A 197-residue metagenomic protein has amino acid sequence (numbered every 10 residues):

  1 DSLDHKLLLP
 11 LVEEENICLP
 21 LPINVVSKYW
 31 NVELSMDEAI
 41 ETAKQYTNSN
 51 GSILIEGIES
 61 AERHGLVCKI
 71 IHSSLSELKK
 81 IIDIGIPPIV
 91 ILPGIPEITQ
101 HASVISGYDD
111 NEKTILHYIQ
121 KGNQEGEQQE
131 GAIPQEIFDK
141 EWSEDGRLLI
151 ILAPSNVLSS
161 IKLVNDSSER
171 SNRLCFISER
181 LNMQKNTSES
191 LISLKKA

Functional and structural regions predicted by a protein language model:
D1, Y108-A197: Noncatalytic regulatory segments and standalone regulatory/sensor domains
D1-L3, V32-E38, S52-I55, L78-K80 (+1 more regions): Short amphipathic alpha-helical segments, especially helix-boundary/capping motifs
D1-S49, G94, N111, S171-S190 (+1 more regions): Active-site-adjacent structural segments surrounding the nucleophilic cysteine of cysteine proteases and isopeptidases
P10-L19, N31, Y46-I53, I70 (+4 more regions): Extracytoplasmic/periplasmic, Sec-exported soluble proteins
L19-S27, M36-I40, L54-I58, L75 (+4 more regions): Extracytoplasmic/secreted envelope proteins and their assembly/folding machinery, especially bacterial periplasmic
A43-Y46, G85, D145: Alpha-helix boundary/capping residues
N50-H64: Charged/polar, low-hydrophobicity segments characteristic of intrinsically disordered regions and flexible loops
E62, V67-I119: Active-site-adjacent substructure of cysteine-protease-like catalytic cores
